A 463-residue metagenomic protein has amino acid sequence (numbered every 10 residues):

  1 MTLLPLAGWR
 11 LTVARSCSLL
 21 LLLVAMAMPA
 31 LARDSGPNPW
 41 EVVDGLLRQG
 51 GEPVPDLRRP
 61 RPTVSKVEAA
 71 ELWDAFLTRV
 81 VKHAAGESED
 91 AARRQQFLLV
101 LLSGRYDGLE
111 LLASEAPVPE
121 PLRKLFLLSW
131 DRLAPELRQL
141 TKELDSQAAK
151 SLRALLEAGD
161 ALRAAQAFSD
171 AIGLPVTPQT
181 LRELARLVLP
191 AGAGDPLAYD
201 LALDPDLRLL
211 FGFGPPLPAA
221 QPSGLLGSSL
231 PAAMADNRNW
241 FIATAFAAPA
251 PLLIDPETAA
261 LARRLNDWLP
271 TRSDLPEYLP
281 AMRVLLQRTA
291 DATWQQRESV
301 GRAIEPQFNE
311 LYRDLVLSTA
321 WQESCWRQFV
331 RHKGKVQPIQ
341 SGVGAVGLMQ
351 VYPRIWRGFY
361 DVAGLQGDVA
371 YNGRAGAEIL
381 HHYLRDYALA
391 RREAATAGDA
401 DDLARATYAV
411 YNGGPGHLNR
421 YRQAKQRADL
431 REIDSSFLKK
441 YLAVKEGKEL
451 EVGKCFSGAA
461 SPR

Functional and structural regions predicted by a protein language model:
L3-G342, E378-I379, L384-D401, P415-R463: Cell-wall glycan-active module
D314-V316, A345-L348, A370, Y408: Extracellular structured ligand-interaction cores
K335-V362, N372-H382: Substrate-binding/active-site groove segments that recognize and process beta-1,4-linked N-acetyl-hexosamine
L365-G367: Short pre-active-site segment immediately N-terminal to the catalytic Zn-binding motif
